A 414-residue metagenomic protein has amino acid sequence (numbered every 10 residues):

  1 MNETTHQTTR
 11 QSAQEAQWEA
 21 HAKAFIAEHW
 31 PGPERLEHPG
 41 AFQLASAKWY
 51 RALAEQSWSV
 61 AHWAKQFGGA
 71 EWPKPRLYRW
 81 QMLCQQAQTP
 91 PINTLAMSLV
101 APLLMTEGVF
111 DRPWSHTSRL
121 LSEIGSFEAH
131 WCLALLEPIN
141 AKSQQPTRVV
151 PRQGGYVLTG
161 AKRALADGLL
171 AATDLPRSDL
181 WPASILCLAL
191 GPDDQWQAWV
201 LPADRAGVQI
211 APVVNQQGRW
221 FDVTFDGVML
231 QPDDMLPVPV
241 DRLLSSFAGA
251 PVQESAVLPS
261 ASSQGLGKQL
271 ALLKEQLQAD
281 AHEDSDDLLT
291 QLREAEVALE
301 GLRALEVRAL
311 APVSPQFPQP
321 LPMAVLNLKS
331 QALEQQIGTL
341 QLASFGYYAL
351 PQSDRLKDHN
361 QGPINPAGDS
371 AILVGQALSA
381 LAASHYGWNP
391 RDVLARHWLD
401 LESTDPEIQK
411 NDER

Functional and structural regions predicted by a protein language model:
M1-L95, M105, L288-L289, L350-N365 (+2 more regions): Amphipathic, small/basic residue-rich leader segments at the start of a protein or domain
L36-E37, L273-E283, E306-Q316, S344: Secondary-structure edge/capping motif, primarily at the C-terminal ends of alpha-helices and the immediately following
E55-F127, D167-P176, W181, L299 (+5 more regions): Internal helix-loop-helix
E71-L83, S143-Q145, T224, M229-L230: Structural signature of FAD isoalloxazine-binding scaffolds in flavoprotein oxidoreductases
S126-P138, C187-L188: A short, Trp-centered hydrophobic/proline-enriched beta-strand micro-motif
P146, G155, T159-I210: A short core secondary-structure module
Q209-L302: Glycine-rich beta->alpha junctions and the first turn(s) of the following alpha-helix
A324-R414: Alpha-helix capping/hinge segments and adjacent helical runs
